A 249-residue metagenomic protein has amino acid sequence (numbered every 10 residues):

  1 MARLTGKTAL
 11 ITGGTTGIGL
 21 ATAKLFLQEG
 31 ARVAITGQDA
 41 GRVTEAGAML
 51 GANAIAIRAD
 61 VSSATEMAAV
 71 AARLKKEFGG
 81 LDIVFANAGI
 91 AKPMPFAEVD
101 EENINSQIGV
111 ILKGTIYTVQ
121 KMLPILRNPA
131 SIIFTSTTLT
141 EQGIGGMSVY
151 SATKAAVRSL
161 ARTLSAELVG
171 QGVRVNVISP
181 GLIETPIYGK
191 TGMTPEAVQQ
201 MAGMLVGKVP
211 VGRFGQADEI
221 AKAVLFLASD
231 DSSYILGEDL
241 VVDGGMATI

Functional and structural regions predicted by a protein language model:
T8, T15-G17, D39: Conserved glycine-rich cofactor-binding loop
P95-F96, D100-I108, L205: Substrate-binding pocket helix/loop in short-chain dehydrogenase/reductase
A97, P129, Q142-S148, G170 (+2 more regions): Active-site loop immediately N-terminal to the catalytic Tyr-X3-Lys motif of short-chain dehydrogenase/reductase
V119, T153, A161: Active-site helix of classical SDR
P124, A166-G170, S233: Alpha-helical segment proximal to the catalytic Tyr-Lys
Q142, L225, L236-I249: Short C-terminal tail/terminal secondary-structure segment of NAD(P)H-dependent dehydrogenase/reductase domains
R158, P180-K190: Short, flexible catalytic-loop segment of classical short-chain dehydrogenase/reductase
